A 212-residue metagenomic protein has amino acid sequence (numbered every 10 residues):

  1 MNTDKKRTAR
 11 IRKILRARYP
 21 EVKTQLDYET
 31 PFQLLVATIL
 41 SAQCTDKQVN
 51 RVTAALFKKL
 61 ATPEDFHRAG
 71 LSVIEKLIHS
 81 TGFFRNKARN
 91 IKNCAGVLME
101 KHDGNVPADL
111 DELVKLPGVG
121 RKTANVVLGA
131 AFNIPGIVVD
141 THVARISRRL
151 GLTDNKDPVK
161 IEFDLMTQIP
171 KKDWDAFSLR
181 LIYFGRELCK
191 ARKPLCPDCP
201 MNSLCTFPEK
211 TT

Functional and structural regions predicted by a protein language model:
N2-T212: Catalytic cores of DNA base-excision repair glycosylases
